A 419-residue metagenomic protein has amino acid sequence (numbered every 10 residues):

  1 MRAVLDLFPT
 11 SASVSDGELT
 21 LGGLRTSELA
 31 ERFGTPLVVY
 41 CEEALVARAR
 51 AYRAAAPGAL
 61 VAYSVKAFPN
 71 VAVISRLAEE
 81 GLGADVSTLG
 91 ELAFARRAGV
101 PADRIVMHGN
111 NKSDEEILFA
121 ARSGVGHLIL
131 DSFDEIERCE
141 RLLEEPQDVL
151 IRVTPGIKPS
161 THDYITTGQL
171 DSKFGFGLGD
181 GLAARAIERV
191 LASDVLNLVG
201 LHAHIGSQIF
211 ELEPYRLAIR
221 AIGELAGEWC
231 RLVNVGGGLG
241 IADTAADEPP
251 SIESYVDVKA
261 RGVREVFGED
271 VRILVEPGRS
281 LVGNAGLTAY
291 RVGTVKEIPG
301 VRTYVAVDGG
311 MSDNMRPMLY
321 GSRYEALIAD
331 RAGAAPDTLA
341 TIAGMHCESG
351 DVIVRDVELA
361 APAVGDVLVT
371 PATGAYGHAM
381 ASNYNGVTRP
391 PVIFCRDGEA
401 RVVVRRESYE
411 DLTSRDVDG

Functional and structural regions predicted by a protein language model:
M1-D148, A184, L191-L198, G398-G419: A charged N-terminal "starter" segment
M1-L7, P155-K296, L359, N385 (+1 more regions): Active-site loop/helix belt of alpha/beta enzymes
G17, P36, A59-V61, Q147-V149 (+4 more regions): A generic secondary-structure signal marking the coil-to-beta-strand transition
R25, L29, C41-A44, R48 (+18 more regions): General structural feature for long, well-ordered alpha-helical segments within catalytic domains of soluble enzymes
L60-A62, G81-G83, R104-V106, H127 (+6 more regions): Structural preference for beta-strand elements that scaffold enzyme active sites
K66-N70, S87-E91, N110-K112, F133-E135 (+7 more regions): Active-site beta-loop-alpha junctions enriched in small/polar residues
I74, R97, I117-R122, C139-L143 (+6 more regions): Short acidic, glycine/serine/threonine-rich loops at helix termini
V258, E269-G419: Charged (often Lys/Glu-rich) extended helix/loop segments that serve as interaction or gating elements
